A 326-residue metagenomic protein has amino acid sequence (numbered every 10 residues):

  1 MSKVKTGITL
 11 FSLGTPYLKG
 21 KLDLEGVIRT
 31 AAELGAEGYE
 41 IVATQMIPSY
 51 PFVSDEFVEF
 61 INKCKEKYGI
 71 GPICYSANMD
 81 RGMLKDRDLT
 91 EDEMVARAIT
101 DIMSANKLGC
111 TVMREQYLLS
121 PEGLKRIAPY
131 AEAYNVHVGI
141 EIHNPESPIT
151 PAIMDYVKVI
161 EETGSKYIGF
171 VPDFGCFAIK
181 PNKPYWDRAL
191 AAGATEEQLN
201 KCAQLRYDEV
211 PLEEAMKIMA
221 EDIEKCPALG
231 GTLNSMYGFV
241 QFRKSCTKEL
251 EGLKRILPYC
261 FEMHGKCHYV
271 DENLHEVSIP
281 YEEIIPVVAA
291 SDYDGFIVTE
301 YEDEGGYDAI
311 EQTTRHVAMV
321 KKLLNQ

Functional and structural regions predicted by a protein language model:
V4-F11, Y39-I41, P72-A77, M113-E115 (+4 more regions): Hydrophobic faces of well-ordered beta-strands that scaffold small-molecule active sites in alpha/beta enzyme cores
T9-D23, R81-V95, Q116, Q241-K244 (+2 more regions): Active-site mouth loops of central-metabolism enzymes
T9-T15, V42-T44, A77-D80, L118 (+5 more regions): Active-site beta-loop-alpha junctions enriched in small/polar residues
T15-L22, I149-I153, K180-D294, Y307-E311: Gly/Pro-rich active-site loop or hairpin
K21-E25, V53-E59, E91-I99, P121-K125 (+4 more regions): Charged helix-capping and loop-helix junction motifs
R29, K63-G71, R81-P172, C176-D222: Active-site acidic/histidine proton-transfer and metal-coordination neighborhood in alpha/beta enzyme cores
G38-C64, E304: Glycine-rich, proline-tolerant flexible connector loops at the mouths of alpha/beta enzymes
A309-Q326: C-terminal helical cap(s) of enzyme catalytic domains, especially alpha/beta-barrels
